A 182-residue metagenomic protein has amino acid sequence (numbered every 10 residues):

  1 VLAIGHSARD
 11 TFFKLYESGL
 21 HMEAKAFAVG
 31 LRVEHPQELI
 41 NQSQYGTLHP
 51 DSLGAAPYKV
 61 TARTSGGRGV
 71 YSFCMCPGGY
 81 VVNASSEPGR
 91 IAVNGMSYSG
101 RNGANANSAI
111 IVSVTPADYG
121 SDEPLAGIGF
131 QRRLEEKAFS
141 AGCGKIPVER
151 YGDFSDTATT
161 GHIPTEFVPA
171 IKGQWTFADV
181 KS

Functional and structural regions predicted by a protein language model:
V1-S182: Residues forming the flavin
